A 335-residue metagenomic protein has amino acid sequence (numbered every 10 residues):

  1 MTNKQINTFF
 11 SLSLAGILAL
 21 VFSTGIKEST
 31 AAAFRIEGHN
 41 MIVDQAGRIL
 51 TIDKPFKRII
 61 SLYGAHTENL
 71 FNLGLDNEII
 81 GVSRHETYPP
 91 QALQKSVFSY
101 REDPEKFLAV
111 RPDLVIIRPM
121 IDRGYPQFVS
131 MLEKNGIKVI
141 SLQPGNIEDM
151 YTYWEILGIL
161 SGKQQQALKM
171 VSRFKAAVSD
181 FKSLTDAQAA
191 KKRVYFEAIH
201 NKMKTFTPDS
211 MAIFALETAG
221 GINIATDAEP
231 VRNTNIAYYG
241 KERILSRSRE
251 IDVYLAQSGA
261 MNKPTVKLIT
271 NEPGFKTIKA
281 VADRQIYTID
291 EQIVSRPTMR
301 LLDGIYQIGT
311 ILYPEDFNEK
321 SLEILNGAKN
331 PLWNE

Functional and structural regions predicted by a protein language model:
T2-L14: Bacterial N-terminal signal peptides that target proteins for export
S11-S23: Bacterial N-terminal signal peptides
F34-I36, R58, I147-I159, L168 (+1 more regions): Structured C-terminal subdomain patch of bacterial secreted/periplasmic proteins
R58-L70, Q166-A219, T226, T234 (+1 more regions): Basic- and aromatic-lined ligand-binding clefts that recognize polyanionic substrates
R58-V110, L114-R123, I224: A short, structured surface patch at a secondary-structure boundary
S83-E86, I213-N235, L255-S258, Y287-T288: His/Asp/Glu-enriched short active-site or ligand-binding loop at hydrolase and phosphoryl-transfer sites
H85-T87, D122, V129-I156, L160: Flexible loop/hinge segments that line or gate small-molecule binding clefts
S99, D103-M120, I137, G240-S258: Proline-aspartate-enriched helix->loop->beta-strand connector
